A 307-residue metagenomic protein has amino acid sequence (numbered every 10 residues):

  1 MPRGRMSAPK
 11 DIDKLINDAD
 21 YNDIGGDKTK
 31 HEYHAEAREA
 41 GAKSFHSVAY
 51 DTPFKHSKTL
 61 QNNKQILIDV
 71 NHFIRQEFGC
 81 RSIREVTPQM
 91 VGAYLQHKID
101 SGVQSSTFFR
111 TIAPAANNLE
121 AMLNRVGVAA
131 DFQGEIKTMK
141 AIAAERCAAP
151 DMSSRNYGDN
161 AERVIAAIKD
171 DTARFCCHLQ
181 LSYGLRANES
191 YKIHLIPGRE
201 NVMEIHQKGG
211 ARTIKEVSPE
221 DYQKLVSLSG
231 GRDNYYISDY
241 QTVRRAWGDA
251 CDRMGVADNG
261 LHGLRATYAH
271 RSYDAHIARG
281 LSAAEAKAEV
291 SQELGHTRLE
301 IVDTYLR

Functional and structural regions predicted by a protein language model:
P2-L67: Short, aromatic/basic-rich helix-turn unit that serves as a nucleic-acid recognition element
S44-R146: N-terminal core-binding DNA-recognition domain of tyrosine recombinases/integrases
A141-E162, G210-Y222: DNA breakage-rejoining catalytic core of tyrosine-based enzymes
N156-A187: Basic, Lys/Arg- and aromatic-enriched nucleic-acid-binding interface segment
Y183, K192-K224: Conserved tyrosine-mediated DNA breakage-rejoining catalytic core shared by Y-recombinases
G209, Q292-R307: Catalytic-site neighborhood detector that most strongly recognizes the C-terminal catalytic loop/helix of tyrosine
S218-Y273: Active-site/catalytic core of tyrosine-dependent DNA strand-transfer enzymes
A257-A278, A283-H296: Short basic/aromatic active-site micro-motif
